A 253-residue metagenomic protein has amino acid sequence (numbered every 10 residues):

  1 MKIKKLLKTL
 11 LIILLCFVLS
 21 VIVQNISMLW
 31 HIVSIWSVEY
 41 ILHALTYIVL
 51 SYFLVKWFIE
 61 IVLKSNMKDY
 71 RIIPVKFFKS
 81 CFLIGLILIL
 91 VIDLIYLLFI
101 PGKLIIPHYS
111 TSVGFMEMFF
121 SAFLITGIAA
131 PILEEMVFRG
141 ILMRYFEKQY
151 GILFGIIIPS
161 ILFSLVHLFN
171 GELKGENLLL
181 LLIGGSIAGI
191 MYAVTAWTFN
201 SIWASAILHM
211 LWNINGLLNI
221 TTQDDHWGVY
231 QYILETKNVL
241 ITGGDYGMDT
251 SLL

Functional and structural regions predicted by a protein language model:
M1-A130, L217-L253: Specific transmembrane helices
W36-S37, P74, F78, F115-M116 (+3 more regions): Membrane-helix interface segments
H43-T46, L162-F163, L208-W212: Transmembrane alpha-helical core residues of multi-pass small-molecule transporters, especially secondary transporters
I84, G155-P159, I207-L208: Hydrophobic core positions of alpha-helical segments in small-molecule transporters and transporter systems
T126, I152-L168, S186: Small-polar-interrupted transmembrane alpha-helices in polytopic inner-membrane proteins
L133-I158, G171-E172, V194-S201: Membrane-interface helix/loop boundary segments of multi-pass membrane proteins
H167-E176: Membrane-interface helix caps and helix-loop-helix hairpins in membrane proteins
N177-L240: Functionally important transmembrane alpha-helices
